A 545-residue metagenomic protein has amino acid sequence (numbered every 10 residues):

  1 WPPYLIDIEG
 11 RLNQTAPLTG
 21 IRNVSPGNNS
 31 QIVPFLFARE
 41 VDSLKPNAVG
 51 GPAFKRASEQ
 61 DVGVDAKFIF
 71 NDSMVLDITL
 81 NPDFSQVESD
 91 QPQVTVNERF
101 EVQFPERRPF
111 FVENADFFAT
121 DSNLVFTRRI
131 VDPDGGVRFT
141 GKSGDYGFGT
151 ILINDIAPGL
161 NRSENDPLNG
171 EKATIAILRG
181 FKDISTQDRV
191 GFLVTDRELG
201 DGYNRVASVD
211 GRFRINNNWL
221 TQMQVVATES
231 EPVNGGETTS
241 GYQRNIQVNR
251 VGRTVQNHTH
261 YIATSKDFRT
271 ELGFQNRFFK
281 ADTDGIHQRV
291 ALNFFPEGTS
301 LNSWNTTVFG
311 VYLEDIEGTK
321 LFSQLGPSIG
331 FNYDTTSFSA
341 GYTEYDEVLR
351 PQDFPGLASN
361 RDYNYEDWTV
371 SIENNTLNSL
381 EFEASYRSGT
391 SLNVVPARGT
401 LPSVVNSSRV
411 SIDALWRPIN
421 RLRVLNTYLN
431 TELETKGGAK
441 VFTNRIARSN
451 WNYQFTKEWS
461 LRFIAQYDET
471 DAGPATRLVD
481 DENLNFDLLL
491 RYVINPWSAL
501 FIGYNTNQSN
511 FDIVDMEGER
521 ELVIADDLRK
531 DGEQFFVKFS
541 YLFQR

Functional and structural regions predicted by a protein language model:
W1-N28, V33-S43, G50-E314, G341-R350 (+4 more regions): Outer-membrane beta-barrel channel domains
V41-K45, N510-F511: Short, solvent-exposed loop/turn elements at domain surfaces
P46-S58, G318-I329: Surface-exposed flexible segments
D132, A227-E231, G235-R545: Exposed, low-structure sequence patches enriched in small/polar residues
